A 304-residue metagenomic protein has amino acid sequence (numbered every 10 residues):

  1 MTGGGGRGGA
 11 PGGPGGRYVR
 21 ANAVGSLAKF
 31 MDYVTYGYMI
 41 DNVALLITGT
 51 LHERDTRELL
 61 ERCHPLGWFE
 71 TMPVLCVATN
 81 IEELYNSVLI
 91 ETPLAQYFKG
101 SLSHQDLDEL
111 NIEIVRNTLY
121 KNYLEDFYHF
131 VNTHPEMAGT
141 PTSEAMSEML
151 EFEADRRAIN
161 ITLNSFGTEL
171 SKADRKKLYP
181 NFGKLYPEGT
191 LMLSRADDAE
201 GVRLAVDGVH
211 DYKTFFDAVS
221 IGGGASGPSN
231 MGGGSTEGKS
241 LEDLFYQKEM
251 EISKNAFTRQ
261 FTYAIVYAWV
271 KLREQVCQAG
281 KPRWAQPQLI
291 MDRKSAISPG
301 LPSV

Functional and structural regions predicted by a protein language model:
M1-V304: Extended alpha-helical surfaces
